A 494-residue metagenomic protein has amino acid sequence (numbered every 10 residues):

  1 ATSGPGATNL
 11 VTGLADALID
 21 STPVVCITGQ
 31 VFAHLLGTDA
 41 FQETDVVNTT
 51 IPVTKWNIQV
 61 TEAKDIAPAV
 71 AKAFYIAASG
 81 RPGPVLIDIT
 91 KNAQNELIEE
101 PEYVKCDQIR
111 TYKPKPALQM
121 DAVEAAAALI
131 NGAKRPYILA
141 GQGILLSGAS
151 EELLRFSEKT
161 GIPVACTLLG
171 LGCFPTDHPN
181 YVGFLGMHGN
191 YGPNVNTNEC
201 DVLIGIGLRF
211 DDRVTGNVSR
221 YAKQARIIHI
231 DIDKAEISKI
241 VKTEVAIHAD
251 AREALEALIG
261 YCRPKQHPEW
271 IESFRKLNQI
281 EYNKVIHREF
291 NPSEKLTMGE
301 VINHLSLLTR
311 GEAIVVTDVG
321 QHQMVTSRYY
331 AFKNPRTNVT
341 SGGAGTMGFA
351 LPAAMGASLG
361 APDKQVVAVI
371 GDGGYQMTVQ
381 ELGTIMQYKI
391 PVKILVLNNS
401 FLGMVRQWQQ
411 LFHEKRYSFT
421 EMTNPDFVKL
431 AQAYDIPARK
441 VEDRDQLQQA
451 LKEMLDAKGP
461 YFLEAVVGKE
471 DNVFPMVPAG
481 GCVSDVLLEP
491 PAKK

Functional and structural regions predicted by a protein language model:
A1-Q266, H304, L308-G311, P391-I394 (+4 more regions): N-terminal alpha/beta PP-like core and its mobile active-site loop of ThDP/TPP-dependent enzymes
I27, L35, F41-Q42, I237-I240 (+3 more regions): Thiamine diphosphate
P82-V85, K265-N278, F462: Flexible, glycine/charged-enriched surface loops at secondary-structure junctions
L86, H229, V316, V369-I370: Generic enzyme active-site microenvironment
D88, V316-D318, E464: Short beta-strand segments
G141-L145, N291, G371-G373: Conserved short loop/turn motifs at secondary-structure junctions
V202, I314, Q365-V367: Structural motif
L277-P352, A357-S358: Active-site diphosphate/adenylate-binding microenvironment
